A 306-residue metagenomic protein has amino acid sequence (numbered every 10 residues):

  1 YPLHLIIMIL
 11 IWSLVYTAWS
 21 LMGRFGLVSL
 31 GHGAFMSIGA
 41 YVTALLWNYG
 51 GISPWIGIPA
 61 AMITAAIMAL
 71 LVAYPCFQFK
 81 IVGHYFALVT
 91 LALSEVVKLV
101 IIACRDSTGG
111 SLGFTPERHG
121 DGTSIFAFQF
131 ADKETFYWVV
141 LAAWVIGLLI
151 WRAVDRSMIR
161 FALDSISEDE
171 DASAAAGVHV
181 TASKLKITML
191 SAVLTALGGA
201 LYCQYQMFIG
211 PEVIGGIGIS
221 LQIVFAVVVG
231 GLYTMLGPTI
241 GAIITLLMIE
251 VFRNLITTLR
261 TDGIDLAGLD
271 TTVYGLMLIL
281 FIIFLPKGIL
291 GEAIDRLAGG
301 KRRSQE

Functional and structural regions predicted by a protein language model:
Y1-N48, P75-Y85, L163-A174, V228-M235: Single transmembrane alpha-helix segments in multi-pass membrane proteins
L5-I9, A34, W55-I63, L88-V89 (+6 more regions): Hydrophobic alpha-helical transmembrane segments
M8-L21, A34-I38, I63, I67-L71 (+5 more regions): Hydrophobic alpha-helical segments embedded in the membrane of multi-pass proteins
G50-E95, I240, I244: Alpha-helical transmembrane segments within multi-pass membrane transporters and channels
L93-F130, N254-R260, G288, E292: Extracellular/periplasmic helix-loop junction at the C-terminal end of a transmembrane helix in multi-pass membrane
A131-G210: Helix-loop-helix "hairpin" substructures at the membrane interface of multi-pass membrane proteins
L185-I279, F284: Transmembrane alpha-helical segments in multi-pass inner-membrane proteins
K287-E306: Transmembrane alpha-helical segments of polytopic membrane transport and secretion proteins
